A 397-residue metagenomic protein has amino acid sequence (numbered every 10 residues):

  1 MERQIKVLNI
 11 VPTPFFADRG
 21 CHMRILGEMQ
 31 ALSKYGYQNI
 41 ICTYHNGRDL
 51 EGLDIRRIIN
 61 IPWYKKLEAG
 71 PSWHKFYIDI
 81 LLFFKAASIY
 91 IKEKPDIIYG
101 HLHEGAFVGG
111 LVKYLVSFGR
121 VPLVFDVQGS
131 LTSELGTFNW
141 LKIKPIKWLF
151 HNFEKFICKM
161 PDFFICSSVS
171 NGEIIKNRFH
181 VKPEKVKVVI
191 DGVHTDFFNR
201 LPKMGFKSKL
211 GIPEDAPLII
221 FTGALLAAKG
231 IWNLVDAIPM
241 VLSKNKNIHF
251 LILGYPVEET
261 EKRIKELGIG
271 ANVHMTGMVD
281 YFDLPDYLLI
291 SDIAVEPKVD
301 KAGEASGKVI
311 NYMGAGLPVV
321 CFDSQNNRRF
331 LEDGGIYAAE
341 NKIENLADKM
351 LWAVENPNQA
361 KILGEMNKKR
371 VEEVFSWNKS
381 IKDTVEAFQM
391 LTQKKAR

Functional and structural regions predicted by a protein language model:
M1-D49: N-terminal subdomain of nucleotide-sugar transferases
L8, I165, P213-K229, V235-I238 (+1 more regions): Conserved donor-binding/catalytic core segment of Leloir-type glycosyltransferases
G27, F84-I91, F107, Y114-F118 (+2 more regions): Membrane-proximal helix-turn-helix segments that form the acceptor-binding/catalytic region of lipid-linked
S170, G192: Carbohydrate-associated surface elements
N199-I212: A short helix/loop element that forms part of the nucleotide-sugar donor recognition site in Leloir-type
T260-P285: Nucleotide-activated donor-binding/catalytic signature segment of Leloir-type glycosyltransferases, i.e., the conserved
L288-E304, L317: Acidic donor-binding loop of glycosyltransferase active sites
G335-E344, W352-N358: Conserved acidic donor-binding segment of nucleotide-sugar-dependent glycosyltransferases
